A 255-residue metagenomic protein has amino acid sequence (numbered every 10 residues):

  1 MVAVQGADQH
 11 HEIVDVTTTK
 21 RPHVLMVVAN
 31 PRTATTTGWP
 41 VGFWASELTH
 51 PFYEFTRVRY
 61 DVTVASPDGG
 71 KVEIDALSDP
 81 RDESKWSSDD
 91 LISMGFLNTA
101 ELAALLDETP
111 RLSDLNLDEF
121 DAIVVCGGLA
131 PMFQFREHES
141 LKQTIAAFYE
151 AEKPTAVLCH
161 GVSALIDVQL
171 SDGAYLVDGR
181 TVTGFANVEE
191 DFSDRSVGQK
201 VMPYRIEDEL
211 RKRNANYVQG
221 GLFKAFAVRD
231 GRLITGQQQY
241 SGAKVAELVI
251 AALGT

Functional and structural regions predicted by a protein language model:
M1-A151, A164-T255: Extended, subdomain-level signal for the structured scaffold at the beginning of enzyme domains
T155-A156: Conserved, well-structured core segments that form or line functional sites
H160-V162: Conserved active-site segments centered on acidic
